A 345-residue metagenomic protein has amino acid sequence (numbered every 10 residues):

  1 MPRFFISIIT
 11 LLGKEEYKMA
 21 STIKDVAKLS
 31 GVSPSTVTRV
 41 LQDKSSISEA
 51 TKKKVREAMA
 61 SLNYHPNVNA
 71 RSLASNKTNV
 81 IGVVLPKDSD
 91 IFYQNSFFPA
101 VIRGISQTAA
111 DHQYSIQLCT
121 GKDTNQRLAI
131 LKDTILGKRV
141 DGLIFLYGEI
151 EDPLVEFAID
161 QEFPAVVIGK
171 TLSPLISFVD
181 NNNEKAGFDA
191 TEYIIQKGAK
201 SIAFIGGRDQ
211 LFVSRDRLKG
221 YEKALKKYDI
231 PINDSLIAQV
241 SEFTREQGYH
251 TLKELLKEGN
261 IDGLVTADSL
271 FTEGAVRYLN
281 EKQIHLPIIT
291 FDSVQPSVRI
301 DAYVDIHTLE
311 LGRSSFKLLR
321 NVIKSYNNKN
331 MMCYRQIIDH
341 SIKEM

Functional and structural regions predicted by a protein language model:
M1-K18, V80, D88-E192, L255-N260 (+1 more regions): Alpha-helical recognition/docking segments in bacterial nutrient-uptake and carbohydrate-utilization systems
P2-N79: N-terminal helix-turn-helix DNA-binding module of bacterial transcription factors
S33, N79, D141, K200-S201 (+1 more regions): Short acidic/polar active-site loop segments enriched in Thr and Asp
N76-T78, Y193-I202: Glycine-rich phosphate/diphosphate-binding loops that line cofactor/substrate pockets in enzymes
K87-A100, L118-Q126, V179-D189, I205-K226 (+5 more regions): Hinge/beta->alpha junction and helix N-cap segments in small-molecule ligand-binding domains
E258-M345: Flexible loop/turn connectors
